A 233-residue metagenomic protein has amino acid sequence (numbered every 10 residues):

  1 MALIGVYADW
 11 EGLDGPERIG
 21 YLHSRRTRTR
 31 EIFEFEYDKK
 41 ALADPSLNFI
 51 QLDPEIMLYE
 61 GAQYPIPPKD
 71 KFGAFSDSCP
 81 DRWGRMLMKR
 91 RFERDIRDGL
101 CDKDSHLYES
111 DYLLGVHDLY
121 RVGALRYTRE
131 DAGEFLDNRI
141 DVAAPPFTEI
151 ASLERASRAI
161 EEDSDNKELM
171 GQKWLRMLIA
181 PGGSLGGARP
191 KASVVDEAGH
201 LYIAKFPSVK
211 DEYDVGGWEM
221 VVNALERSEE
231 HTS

Functional and structural regions predicted by a protein language model:
M1-S233: Phosphate/dinucleotide-binding and metal-coordinating scaffold of catalytic cores in nucleotide-dependent enzymes
